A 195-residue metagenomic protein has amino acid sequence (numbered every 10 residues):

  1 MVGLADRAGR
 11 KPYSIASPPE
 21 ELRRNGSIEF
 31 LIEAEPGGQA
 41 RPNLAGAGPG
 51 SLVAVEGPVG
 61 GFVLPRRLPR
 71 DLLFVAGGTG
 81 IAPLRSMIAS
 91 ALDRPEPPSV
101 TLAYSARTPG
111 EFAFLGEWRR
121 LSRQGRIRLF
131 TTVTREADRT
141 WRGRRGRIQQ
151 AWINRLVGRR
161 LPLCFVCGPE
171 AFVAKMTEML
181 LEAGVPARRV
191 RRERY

Functional and structural regions predicted by a protein language model:
M1-S51, R70, A106-T108, V133-E136: Ferredoxin-reductase
L4-D6, G57, R194: Conserved "cap/hinge" positions at secondary-structure junctions
I15, G80, P169: Short, conserved phosphate/pyrophosphate- and ester-handling motifs at nucleotide-, phospho-/glycolipid
G57-P69: A short, basic/flexible loop-to-alpha-helix module at the beginning of a structural domain
V63, P83-S86, A113, K175-M176: Phosphate- and divalent-cation-binding pockets in alpha/beta enzyme and binding domains that engage nucleotide-derived
P69, S90-V100: Conserved S-adenosyl-L-methionine
I81-D93: Histidine-anchored nucleotide/phosphate-binding helix
S99-Y195: Reductase modules of NAD(P)H-dependent flavoproteins
